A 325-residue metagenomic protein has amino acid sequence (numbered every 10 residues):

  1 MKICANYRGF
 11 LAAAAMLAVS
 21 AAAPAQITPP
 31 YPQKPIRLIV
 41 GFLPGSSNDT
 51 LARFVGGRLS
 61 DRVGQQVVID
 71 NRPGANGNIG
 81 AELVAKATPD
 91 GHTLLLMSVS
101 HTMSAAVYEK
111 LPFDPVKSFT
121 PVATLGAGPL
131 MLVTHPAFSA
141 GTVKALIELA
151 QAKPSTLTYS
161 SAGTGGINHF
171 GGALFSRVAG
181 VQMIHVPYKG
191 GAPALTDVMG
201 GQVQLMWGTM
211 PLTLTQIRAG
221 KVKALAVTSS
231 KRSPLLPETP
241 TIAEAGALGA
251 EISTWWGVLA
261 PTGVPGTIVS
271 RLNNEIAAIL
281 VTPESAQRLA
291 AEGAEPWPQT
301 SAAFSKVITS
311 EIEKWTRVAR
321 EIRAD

Functional and structural regions predicted by a protein language model:
M1-Q33, K144, D325: Short, low-complexity disordered leader/linker segments with a strong preference for bacterial N-terminal type II
A25-K117, T156, T164, G180-L205 (+3 more regions): N-terminal (or domain-start) structured segment
Q26-T28, S118-V122, A243-G249: Short beta-strand/turn micro-motifs at beta-sheet edges
Q33-P35, R177, T241-E244, G266-D325: An extracytoplasmic/periplasmic, membrane-proximal ligand-sensing/linker region
T50, F54, R58, I79 (+15 more regions): Extracytoplasmic/secreted proteins, especially bacterial periplasmic and envelope-associated proteins
K86-H92, A106-P193, I242, W255-R288: Hinge/capping helix and adjacent helix->loop/strand transition within the periplasmic-binding protein
H101-K110, L174-V178, L205-T239: A ligand-binding cleft/hinge motif common to bilobed small-molecule-binding domains
